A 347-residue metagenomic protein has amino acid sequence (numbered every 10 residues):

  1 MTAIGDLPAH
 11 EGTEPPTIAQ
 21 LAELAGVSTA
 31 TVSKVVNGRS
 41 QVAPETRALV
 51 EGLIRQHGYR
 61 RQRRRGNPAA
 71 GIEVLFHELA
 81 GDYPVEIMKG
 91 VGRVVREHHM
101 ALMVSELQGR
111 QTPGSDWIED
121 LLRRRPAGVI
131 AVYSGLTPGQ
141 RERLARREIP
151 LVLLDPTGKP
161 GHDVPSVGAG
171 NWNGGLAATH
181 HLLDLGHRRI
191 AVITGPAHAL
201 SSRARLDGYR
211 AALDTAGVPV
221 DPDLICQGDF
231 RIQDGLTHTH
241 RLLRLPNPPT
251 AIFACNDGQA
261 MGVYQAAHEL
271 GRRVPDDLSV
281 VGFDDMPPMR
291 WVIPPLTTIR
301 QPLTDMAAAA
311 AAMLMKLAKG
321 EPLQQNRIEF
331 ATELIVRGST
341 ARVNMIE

Functional and structural regions predicted by a protein language model:
M1-P68: N-terminal helix-turn-helix DNA-binding module of bacterial transcription factors
M1-T13, A70-H180, D184, L243: Alpha-helical recognition/docking segments in bacterial nutrient-uptake and carbohydrate-utilization systems
T29-K34, R65-A80, I87, H181 (+1 more regions): Short beta-strand segments enriched in small/hydrophobic residues
E45, F76-E86, V104-P113, P156 (+7 more regions): Hinge/beta->alpha junction and helix N-cap segments in small-molecule ligand-binding domains
L75, R125-Y133, A191-I193, P246-N256 (+1 more regions): Periplasmic-binding protein-like
R188-R189, V220-L224, V274-S279: Short acidic capping loops at alpha-helix termini that bridge into adjacent secondary structure
H238-E347: Flexible loop/turn connectors
